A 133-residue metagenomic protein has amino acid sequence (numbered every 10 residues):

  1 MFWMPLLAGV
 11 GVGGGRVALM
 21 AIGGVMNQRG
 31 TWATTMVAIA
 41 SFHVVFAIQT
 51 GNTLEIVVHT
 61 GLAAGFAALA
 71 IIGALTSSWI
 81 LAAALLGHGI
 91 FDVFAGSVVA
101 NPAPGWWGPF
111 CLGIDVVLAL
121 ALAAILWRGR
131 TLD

Functional and structural regions predicted by a protein language model:
M1-G11, N52-A67: Hydrophobic alpha-helical transmembrane segments
P5-G24, V116: N-terminal signal-anchor/start-transfer transmembrane helix
G11-G14, G65-F66, I114-A124: Hydrophobic cores of alpha-helical transmembrane segments in multi-pass inner/ER membrane proteins, independent
L19-Q28, A124-D133: Membrane-interface capping segments at transmembrane-helix boundaries
I22-N27, F46-I56, L75, V98-G105: Membrane-interface helix caps and helix-loop-helix hairpins in membrane proteins
G23-T31, I71-A83: Membrane-helix interface "capping/anchor" motifs
V25-I48, I56-L62: Loop-to-helix transition at the N-terminal end of transmembrane alpha-helices
L75-L86, F91-W107: Membrane-helix boundary connector in multi-pass membrane proteins
